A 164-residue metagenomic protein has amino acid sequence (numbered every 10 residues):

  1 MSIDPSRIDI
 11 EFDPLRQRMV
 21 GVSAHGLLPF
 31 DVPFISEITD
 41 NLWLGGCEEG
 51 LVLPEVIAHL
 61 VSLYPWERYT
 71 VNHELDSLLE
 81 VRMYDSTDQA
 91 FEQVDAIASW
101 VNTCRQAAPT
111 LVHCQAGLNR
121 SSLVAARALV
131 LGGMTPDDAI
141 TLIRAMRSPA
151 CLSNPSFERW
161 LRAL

Functional and structural regions predicted by a protein language model:
M1-H25, G50-V56: A short, flexible N-terminal coil/short beta segment enriched in small residues
D4-L15, A150-L164: Charged phosphate-binding loop/patch that engages nucleotide di/tri-phosphates or the phosphate backbone of nucleic
S6, L15-Q17, N119, A126 (+1 more regions): Short, intrinsically disordered low-complexity segments
S23-P109, R127-W160: Cysteine-based protein phosphatase catalytic domain of the PTP/DSP
A108-A126: A phosphate-binding catalytic loop at a beta-strand-loop-alpha-helix junction that coordinates phosphoryl groups
